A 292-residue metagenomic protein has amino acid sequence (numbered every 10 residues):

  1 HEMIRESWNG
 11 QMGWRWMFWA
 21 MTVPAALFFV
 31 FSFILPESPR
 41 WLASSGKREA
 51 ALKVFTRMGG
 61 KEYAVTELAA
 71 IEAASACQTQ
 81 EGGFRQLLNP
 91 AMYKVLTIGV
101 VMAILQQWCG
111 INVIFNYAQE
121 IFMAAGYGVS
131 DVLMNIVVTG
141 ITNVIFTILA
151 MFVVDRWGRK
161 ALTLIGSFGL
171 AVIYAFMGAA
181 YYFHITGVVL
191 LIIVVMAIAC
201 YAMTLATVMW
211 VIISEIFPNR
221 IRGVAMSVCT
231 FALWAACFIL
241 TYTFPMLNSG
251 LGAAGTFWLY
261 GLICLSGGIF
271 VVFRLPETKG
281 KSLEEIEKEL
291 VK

Functional and structural regions predicted by a protein language model:
H1-T56, A76-K292: Alpha-helical transmembrane bundle of multi-pass membrane proteins
K61-T66, K288-K292: Short arginine-rich
A64-S75: Short, well-structured alpha-helical segments
